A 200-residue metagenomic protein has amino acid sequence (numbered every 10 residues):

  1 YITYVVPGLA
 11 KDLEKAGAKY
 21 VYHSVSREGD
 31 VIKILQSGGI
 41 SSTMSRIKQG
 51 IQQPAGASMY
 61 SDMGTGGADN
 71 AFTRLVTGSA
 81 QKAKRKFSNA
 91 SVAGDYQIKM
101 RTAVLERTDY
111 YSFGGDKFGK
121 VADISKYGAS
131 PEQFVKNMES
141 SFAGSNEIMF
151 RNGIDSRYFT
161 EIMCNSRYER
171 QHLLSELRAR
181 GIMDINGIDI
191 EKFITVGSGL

Functional and structural regions predicted by a protein language model:
Y1-L200: NAD-dependent ADP-ribosyltransferases
